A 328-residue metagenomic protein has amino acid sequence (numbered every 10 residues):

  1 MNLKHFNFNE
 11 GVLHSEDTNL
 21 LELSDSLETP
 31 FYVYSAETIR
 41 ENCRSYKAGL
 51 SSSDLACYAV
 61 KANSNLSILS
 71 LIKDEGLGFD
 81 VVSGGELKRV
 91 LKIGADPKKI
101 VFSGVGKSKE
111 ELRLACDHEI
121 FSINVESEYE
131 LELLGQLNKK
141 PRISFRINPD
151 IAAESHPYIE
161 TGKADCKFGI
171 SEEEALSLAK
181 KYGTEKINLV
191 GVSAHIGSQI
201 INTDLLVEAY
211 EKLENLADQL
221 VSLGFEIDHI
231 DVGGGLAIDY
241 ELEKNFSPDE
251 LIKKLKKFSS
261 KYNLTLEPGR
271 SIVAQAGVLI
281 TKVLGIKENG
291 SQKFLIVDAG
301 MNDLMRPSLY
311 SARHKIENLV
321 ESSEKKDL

Functional and structural regions predicted by a protein language model:
M1, P149-K287: Active-site loop/helix belt of alpha/beta enzymes
M1-S122, E128-P141, T184, N188 (+2 more regions): A charged N-terminal "starter" segment
C57, R142, H229, N263 (+1 more regions): Hydrophobic "anchor" residues on beta-strands that sit immediately upstream of conserved functional sites
A59, E126, S144-N148, S193-H195 (+2 more regions): Short beta-strand segments
A62-S64, G85, G106-K107, S127-Y129 (+5 more regions): Active-site-proximal loop/turn and secondary-structure-junction residues that shape catalytic pockets, frequently
L71-I72, G94-D96, C116-D117, L137-K140 (+5 more regions): Short, glycine/charged-enriched secondary-structure capping and boundary segments
K92-A95, D117, Q136-N138, Y158-E160 (+5 more regions): Solvent-exposed alpha-helices and their adjacent loops that cap or buttress functional pockets in soluble metabolic
K254, N263-L328: Charged (often Lys/Glu-rich) extended helix/loop segments that serve as interaction or gating elements
